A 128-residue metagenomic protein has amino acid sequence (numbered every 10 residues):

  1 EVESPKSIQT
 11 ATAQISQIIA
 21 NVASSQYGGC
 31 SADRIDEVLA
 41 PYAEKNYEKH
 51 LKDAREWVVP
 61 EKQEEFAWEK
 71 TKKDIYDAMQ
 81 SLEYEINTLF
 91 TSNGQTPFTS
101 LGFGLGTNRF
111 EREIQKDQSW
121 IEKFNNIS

Functional and structural regions predicted by a protein language model:
E1-S128: Catalytic alpha/beta active-site cores
